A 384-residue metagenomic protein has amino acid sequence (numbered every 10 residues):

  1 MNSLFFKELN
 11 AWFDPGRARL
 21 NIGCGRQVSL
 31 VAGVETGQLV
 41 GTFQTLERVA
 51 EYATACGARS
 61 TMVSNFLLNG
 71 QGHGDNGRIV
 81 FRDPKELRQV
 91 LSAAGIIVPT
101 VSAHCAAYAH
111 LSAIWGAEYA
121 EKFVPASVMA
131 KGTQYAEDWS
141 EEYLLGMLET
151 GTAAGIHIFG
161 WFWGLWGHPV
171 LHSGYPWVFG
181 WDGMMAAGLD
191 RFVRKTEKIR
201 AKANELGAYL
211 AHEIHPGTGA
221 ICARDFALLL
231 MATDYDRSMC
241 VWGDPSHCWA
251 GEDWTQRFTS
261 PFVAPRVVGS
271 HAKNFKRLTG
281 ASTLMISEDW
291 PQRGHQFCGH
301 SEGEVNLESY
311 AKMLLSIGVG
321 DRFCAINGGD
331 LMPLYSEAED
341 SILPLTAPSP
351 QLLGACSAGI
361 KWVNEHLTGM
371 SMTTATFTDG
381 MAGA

Functional and structural regions predicted by a protein language model:
M1-I158, V178-D190, R194-E197, N204 (+2 more regions): N-terminal pre-domain/capping segments
F6-E8, F297-G318: A short, acidic, amphipathic alpha-helical segment used as a generic capping/interface helix at domain edges
W12-R19, C24-V34, S60-T61, V101 (+2 more regions): Acidic/histidine-rich catalytic cores of soluble enzymes
S29-T45, S64-D83, A106-S112, W166-L171 (+5 more regions): Acidic-and-aromatic substrate-binding clefts and catalytic sites of carbohydrate-active enzymes
S60, I158, G269, D321-F323: Residues at the N-termini of beta-strands
H110-F123, V170-W177, L278-W290, A338-I342: Short, flexible, mixed-charge acidic loops at enzyme active sites
L148-V178, L206-P216, A325-I326: Active-site groove signature of glycoside hydrolases
A272, R322-L331: Short acidic/histidine-rich active-site segments
